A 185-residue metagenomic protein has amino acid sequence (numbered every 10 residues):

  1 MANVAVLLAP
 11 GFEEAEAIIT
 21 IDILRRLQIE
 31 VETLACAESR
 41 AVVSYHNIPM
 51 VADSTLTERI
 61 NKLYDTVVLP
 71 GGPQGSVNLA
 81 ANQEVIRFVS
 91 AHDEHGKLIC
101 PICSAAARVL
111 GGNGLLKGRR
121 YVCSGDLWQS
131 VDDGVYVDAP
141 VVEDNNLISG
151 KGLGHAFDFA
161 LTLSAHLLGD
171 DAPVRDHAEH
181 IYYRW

Functional and structural regions predicted by a protein language model:
N3-V6, G11-F12, R25-A35, A52-S54 (+1 more regions): Active-site-adjacent pocket-lining segments in enzyme domains
E16-R26: Short, solvent-exposed amphipathic alpha-helices that sit in or adjacent to ligand/effector-binding or catalytic
L34-V42: NAD(P)-binding Rossmann-fold cofactor-contacting core
V43-A52: A cross-family phosphate/adenosyl-ligand binding-site feature
